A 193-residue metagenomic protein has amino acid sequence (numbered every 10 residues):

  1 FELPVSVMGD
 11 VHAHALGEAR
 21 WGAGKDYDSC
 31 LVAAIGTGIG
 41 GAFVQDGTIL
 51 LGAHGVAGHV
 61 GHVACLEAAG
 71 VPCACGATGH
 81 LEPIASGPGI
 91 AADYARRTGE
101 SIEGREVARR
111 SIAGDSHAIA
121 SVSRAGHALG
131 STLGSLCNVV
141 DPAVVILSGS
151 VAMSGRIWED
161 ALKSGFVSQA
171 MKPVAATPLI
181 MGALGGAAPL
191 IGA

Functional and structural regions predicted by a protein language model:
F1-A13: N-terminal glycine/serine-rich phosphate-binding loop of ATP-dependent small-molecule kinases, especially carbohydrate
F1-L3, G17-S29, I49, E67-A193: ATP-binding/phosphotransfer module of carbohydrate and carboxylate kinases, centering on a glycine-rich
D10-V11, A19, V60, P83: Generic detector of well-ordered alpha-helical packing
C30-A34, G40-A42, P72-A74: Short glycine-aspartate micro-motif
G36-G38, V151-A152: Short glycine-rich anion-binding loops that position phosphate/pyrophosphate groups of nucleotides and phosphorylated
Q45-D46: A cytosolic small-molecule/anion-sensing beta-strand core signal
I49-L51, V56: Conserved core segment of the aminotransferase class I/II
V56-A69: A short, polar/charged loop-to-alpha-helix boundary motif
